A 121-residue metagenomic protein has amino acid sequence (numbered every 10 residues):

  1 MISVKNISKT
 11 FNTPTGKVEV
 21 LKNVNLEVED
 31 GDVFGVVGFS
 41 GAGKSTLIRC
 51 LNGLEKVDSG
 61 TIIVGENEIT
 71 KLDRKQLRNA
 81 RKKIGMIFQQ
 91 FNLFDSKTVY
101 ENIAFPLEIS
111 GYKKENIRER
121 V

Functional and structural regions predicted by a protein language model:
T15, I69-G85, K114: ABC ATPase NBD coupling module
V37-F39: The feature captures the beta-strand-to-loop junction immediately N-terminal to the Walker
N52: Helix-to-loop junction immediately C-terminal to a conserved catalytic motif
D58-T61, N116: Conserved coupling/switch loops of ABC nucleotide-binding domains, chiefly the family-specific signature
G60-E68: Conserved ABC transporter NBD signature motif
Q89, L93, T98-Y100: Beta-to-alpha transition at the N-cap of a short helix in the ABC ATPase nucleotide-binding domain, specifically
Y100-E108, R118: Short helical segment in ABC ATPase nucleotide-binding domains corresponding to the A-loop/adjacent helical element
